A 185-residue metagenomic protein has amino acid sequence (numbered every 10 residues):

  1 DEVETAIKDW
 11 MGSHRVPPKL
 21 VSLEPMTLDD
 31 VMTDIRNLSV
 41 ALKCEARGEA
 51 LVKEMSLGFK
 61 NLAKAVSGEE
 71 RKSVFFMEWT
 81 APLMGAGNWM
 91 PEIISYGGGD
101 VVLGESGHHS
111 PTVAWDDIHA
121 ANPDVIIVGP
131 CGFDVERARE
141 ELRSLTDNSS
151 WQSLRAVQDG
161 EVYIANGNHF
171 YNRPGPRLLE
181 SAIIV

Functional and structural regions predicted by a protein language model:
D1-A41, T112-S153: Acidic/His-rich segments in extracytoplasmic proteins that coordinate ligands and/or metal ions
D9-A46, P82-Y96, R155-I184: Extracytoplasmic metal-acquisition and chelation regions
V16, G68-E70, A121-N122, Q158: Residue-level preference for short coil/turn positions at secondary-structure junctions
L20-S22, S73-F76, V101-G104, I126-G129 (+1 more regions): Structural recognition of the beta-strand scaffold that forms the well-ordered cores of secreted hydrolase catalytic
R47-G97, F170: Basic- and aromatic-lined ligand-binding clefts that recognize polyanionic substrates
K60-S67, S95, G104-E105, V113-D116 (+4 more regions): Small-molecule-sensing regulatory modules
W79-T80, S106-G107, P123, C131-G132: Histidine- and/or cysteine-centered catalytic micro-motif in compact active-site loops
G87-S110, P130: His/Asp/Glu-enriched short active-site or ligand-binding loop at hydrolase and phosphoryl-transfer sites
